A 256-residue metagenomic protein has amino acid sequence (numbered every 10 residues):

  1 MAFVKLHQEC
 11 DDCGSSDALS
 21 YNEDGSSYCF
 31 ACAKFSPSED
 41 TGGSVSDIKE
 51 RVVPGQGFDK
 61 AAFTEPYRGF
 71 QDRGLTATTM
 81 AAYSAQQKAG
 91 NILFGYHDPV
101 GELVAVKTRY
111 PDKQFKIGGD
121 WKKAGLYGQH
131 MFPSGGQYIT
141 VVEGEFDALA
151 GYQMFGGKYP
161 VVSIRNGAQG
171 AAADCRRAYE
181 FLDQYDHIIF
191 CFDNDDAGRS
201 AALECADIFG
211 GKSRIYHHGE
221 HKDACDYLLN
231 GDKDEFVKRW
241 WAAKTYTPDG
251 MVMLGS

Functional and structural regions predicted by a protein language model:
M1-D17, E23-V104, K122-K123, H130-G135 (+1 more regions): TOPRIM metal-binding catalytic domain and adjacent DNA-binding surface shared by DnaG-type primases
M1-S38, A171-H217, L228: Modules that initiate DNA replication and primer synthesis
G55, D72-A77, G156-K158, D183-Y185 (+1 more regions): Short, well-ordered coil/turn elements that cap or connect secondary structure elements
A89-Y185, A202: Phosphate-handling DNA/RNA-contact segment within nucleic-acid enzymes
I164-N166, R214-D223: A generic structural motif
H218, D223, Y227-S256: Metal-dependent DNA phosphodiester-chemistry modules and their immediately adjacent helices/loops in DNA-processing
